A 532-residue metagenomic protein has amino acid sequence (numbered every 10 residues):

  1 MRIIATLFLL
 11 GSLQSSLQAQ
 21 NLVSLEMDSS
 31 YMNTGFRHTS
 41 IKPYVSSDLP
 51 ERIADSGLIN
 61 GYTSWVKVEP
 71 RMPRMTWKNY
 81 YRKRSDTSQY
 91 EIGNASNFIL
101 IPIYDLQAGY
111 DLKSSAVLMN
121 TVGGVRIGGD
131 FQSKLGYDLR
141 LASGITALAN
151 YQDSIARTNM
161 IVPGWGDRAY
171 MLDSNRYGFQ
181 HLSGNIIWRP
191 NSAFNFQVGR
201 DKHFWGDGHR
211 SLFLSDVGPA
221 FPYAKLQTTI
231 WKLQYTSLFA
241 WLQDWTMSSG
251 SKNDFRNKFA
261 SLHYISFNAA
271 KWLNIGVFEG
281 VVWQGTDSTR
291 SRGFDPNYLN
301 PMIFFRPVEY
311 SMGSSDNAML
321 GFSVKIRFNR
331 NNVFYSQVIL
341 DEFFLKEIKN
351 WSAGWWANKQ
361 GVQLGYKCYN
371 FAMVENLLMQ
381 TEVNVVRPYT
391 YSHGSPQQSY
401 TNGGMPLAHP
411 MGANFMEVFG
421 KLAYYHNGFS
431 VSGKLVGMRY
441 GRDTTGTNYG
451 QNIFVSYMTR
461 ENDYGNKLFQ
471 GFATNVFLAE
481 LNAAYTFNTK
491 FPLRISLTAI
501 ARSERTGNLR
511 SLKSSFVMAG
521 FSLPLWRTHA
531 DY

Functional and structural regions predicted by a protein language model:
M1-S24: Bacterial Sec-dependent N-terminal signal peptides
T6-L9, F196, I326: Generic hydrophobic-segment detector
N21-N274, E279-G285, W351-Q360, K367-H393 (+2 more regions): Outer-membrane beta-barrel channel domains
F179, L273-Y532: Exposed, low-structure sequence patches enriched in small/polar residues
